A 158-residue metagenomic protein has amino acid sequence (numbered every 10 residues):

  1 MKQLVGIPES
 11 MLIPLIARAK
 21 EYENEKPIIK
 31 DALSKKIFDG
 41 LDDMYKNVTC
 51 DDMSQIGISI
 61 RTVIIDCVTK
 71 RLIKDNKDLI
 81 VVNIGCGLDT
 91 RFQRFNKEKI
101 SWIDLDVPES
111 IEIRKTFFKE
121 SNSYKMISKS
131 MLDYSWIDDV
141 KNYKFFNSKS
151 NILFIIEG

Functional and structural regions predicted by a protein language model:
M1-V82, C86-K129, Y134, V140-Y143 (+1 more regions): Rossmann-like AdoMet
F146-G158: Short SAM/SAH-binding signature in class I
